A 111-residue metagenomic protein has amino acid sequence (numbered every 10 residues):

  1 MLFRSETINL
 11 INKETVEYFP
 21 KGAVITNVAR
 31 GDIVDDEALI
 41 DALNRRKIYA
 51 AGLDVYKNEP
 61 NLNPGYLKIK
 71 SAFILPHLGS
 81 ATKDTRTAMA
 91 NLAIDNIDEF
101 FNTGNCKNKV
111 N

Functional and structural regions predicted by a protein language model:
M1-L2: Short, small-residue-biased leader/transition segments that mark boundaries at the very start of proteins
L10-E14, A93: Charged helix-capping and loop-helix junction motifs
G22-N111: Rossmann-like dinucleotide-binding domain for NAD(H)/NADP(H)
